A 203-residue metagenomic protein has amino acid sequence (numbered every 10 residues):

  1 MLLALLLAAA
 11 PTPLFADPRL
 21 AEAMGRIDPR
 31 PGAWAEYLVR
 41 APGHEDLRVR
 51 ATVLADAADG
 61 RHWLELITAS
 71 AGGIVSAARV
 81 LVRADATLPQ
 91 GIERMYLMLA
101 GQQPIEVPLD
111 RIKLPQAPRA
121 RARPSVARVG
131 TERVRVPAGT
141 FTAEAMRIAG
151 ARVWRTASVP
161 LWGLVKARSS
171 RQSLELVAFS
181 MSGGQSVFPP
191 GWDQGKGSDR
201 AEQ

Functional and structural regions predicted by a protein language model:
M1-A10: Sec-dependent N-terminal signal peptides
T12-Q203: Acidic, serine/threonine-rich low-complexity disordered tracts
